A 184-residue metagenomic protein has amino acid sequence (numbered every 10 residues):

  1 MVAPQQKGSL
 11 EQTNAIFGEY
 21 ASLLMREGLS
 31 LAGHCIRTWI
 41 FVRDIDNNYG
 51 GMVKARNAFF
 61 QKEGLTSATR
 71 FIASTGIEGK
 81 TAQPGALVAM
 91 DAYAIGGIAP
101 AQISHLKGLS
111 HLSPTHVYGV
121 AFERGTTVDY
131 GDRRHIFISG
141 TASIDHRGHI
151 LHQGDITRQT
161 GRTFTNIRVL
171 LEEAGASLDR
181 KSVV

Functional and structural regions predicted by a protein language model:
M1-R180: N-terminal presequence-like segments and the immediate start of the first folded domain
V183-V184: Conserved small/polar residues in nucleotide/adenosyl-binding loops
